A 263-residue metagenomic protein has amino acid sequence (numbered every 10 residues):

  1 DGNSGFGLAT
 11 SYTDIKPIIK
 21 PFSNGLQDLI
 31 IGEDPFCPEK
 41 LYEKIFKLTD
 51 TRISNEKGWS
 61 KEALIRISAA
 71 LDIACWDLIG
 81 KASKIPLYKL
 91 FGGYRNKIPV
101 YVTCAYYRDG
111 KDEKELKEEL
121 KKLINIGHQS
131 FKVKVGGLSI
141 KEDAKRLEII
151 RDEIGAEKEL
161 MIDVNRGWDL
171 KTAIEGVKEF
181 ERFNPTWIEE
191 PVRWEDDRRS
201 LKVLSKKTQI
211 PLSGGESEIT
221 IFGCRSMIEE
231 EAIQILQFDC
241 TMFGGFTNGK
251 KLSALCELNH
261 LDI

Functional and structural regions predicted by a protein language model:
N3-A82: Metal- or metallocofactor-binding catalytic centers and their adjacent structured scaffolds across diverse enzyme
P17, P21, F36, K40 (+11 more regions): Conserved active-site and cofactor/substrate-binding residues in soluble primary-metabolism enzymes
W76, Y101-T103, Y107, H128 (+2 more regions): Tryptophan-centric aromatic hotspots in well-structured domains and transmembrane helices
P86-L90, E115-K122: Short, charged beta->alpha transition segments
Y88-R108, R146, E153-E157: N-terminal small/glycine-rich loop or linker at the start of catalytic domains across soluble metabolic enzymes
K97-E115, V135-G136, V164-L170, S213: Active-site mouth loops of central-metabolism enzymes
E119-K134: Catalytic domains of carbohydrate-active enzymes, especially glycoside hydrolases
V133, L138-I263: Catalytic core of soluble alpha/beta enzymes
